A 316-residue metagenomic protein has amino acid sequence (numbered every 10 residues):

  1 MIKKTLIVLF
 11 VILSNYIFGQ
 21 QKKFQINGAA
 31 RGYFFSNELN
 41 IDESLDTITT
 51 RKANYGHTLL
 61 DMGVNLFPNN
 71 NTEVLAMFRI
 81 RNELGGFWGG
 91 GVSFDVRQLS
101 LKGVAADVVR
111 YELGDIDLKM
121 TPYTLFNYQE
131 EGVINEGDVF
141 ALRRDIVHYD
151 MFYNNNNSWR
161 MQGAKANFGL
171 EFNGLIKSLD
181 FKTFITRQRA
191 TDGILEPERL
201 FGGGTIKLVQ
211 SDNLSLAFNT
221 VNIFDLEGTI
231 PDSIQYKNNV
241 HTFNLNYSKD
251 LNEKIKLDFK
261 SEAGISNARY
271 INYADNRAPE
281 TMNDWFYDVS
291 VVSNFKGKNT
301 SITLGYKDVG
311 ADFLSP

Functional and structural regions predicted by a protein language model:
K4-L13: Sec-dependent N-terminal signal peptides
V11, F94-D95: Short acidic (Asp/Glu) patches
L13-G19: Sec/Tat signal peptide C-region and signal peptidase I cleavage site
Q21-Q25, F34-L45, T49-H57, E73-S93 (+2 more regions): Signature for the C-terminal beta-barrel architecture of outer-membrane proteins
N27-A29: Start-of-domain marker
L60-V64: Histidine-anchored nucleotide/phosphate-binding helix
N70: Active-site hotspot residues in diverse enzymes, especially metal/ion-binding acidic/histidine motifs
D95-A141, F152-Y153, S158: Hydrophobic or amphipathic alpha-helical targeting/insertion segments
